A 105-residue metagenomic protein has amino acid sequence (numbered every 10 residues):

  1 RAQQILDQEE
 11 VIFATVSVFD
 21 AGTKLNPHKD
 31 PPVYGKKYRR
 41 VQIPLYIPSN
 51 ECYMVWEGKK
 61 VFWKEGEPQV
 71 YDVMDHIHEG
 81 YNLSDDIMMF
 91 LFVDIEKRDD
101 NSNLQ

Functional and structural regions predicted by a protein language model:
R1-V70, F90: Catalytic core of non-heme Fe(II) oxygenases with the double-stranded beta-helix
E51-Q105: Catalytic core of Fe(II)/2-oxoglutarate
